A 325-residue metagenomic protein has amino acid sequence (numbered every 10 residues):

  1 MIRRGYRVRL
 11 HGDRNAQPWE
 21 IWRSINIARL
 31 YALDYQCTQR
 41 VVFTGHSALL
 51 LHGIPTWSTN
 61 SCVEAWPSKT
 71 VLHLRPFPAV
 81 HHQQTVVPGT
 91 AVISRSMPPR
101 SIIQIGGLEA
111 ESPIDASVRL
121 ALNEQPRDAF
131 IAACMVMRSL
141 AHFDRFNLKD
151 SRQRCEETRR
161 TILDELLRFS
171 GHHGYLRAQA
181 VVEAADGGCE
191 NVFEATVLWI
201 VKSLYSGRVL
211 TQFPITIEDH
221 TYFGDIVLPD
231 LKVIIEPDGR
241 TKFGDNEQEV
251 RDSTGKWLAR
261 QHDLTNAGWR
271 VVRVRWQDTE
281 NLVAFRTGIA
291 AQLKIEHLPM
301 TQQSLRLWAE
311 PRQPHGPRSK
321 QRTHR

Functional and structural regions predicted by a protein language model:
M1-G171, M300-R325: Short gly/ser-rich loop at a beta-strand->alpha-helix junction or flexible surface loop bordering the NTP-binding
S151-R325: Surface segments flanking catalytic/ligand-binding clefts of nucleic-acid enzymes
